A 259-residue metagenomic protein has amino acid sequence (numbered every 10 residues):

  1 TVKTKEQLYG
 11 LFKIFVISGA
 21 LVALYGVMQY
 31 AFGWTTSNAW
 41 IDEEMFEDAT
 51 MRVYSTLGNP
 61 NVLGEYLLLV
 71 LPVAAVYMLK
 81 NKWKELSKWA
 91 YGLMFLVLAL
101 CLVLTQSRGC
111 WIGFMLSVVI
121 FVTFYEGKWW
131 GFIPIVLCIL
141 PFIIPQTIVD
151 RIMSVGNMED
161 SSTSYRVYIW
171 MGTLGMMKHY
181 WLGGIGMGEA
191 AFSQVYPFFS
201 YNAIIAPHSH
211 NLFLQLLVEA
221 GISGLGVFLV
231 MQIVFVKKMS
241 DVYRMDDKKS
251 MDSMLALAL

Functional and structural regions predicted by a protein language model:
T1-G10: Membrane-water interface regions at transmembrane-helix termini and the short interhelical loops of multi-pass membrane
K5, T50, H210-N211: Structural motif corresponding to alpha-helix initiation and N-cap regions
Y9-A49, S55-F124, F132-I139, I143 (+1 more regions): Alpha-helical transmembrane segments of multi-pass inner-membrane proteins
A39-W40, Y77, I133, R151-I152 (+3 more regions): Short, hydrophobic secondary-structure boundary micro-motifs
W40, G156-M171, G175, H179 (+2 more regions): Long extracytoplasmic/lumenal interhelical loops at the membrane interface of multi-pass membrane proteins
M45-T56, L137-G172, K178, Q194-V195: Flexible juxtamembrane loops connecting transmembrane helices in multi-pass membrane enzymes that build or modify
P60-L63, A220-G224: Loop-to-transmembrane-helix entry motif
I222-Q232: Hydrophobic alpha-helical transmembrane segments
